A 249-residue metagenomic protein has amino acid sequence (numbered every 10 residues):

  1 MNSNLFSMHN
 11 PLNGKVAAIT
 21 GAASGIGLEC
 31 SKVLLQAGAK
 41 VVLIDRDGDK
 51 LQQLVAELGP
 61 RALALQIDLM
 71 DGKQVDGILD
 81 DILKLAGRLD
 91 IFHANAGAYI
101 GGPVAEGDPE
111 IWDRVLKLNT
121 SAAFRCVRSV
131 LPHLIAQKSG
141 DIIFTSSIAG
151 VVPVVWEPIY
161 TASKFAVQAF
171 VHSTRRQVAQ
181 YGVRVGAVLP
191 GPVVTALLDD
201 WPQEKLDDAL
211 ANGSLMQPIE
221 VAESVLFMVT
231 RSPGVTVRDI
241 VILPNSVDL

Functional and structural regions predicted by a protein language model:
V16, A23-S24: Conserved glycine-rich cofactor-binding loop
A39-Q53: Conserved glycine-rich Rossmann-like NAD(P)H-binding loop of the short-chain dehydrogenase/reductase
G48-D49, I67-G77, P109: The beta1-alpha1 cofactor-binding region of Rossmann-like NAD(H)/NADP(H)-dependent oxidoreductases
P103-V104, D108-D113: Substrate-binding pocket helix/loop in short-chain dehydrogenase/reductase
V127, S163: Active-site helix of classical SDR
S147: Residue(s) in the substrate-gating loop at a strand-loop-helix junction that position the organic substrate next
Q180, A187-V188, D208-L249: C-terminal helical subdomain
